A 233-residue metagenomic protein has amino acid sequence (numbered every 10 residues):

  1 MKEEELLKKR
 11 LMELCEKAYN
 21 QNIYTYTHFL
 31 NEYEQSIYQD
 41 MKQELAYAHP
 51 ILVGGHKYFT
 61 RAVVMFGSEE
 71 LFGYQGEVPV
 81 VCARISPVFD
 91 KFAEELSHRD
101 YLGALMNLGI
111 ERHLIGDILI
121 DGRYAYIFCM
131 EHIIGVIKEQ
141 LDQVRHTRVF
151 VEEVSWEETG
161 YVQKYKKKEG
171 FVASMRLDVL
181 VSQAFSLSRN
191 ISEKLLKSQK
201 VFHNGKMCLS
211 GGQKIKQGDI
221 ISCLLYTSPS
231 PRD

Functional and structural regions predicted by a protein language model:
M1-V179, Q183-A184, M207, I221 (+1 more regions): Ferredoxin-like alpha/beta domains used as RNA- or RNAP-binding modules
S174-L224: Basic (Lys/Arg-enriched) interaction patch that binds polyanionic ligands
Y226-D233: Conserved small/polar residues in nucleotide/adenosyl-binding loops
